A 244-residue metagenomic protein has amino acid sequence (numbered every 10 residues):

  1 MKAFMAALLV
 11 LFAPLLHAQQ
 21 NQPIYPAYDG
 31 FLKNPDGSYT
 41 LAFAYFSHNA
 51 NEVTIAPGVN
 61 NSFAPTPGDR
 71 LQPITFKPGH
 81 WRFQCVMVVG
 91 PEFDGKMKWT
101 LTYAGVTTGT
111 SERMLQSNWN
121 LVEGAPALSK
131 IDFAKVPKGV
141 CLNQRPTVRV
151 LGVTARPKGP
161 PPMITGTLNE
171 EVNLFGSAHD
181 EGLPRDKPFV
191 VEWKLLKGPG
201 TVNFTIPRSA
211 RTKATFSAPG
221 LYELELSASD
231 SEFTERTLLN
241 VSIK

Functional and structural regions predicted by a protein language model:
M1-F4: Positively charged n-region of N-terminal signal peptides that target proteins for export
L16-Q20: Boundary at the C-terminal end of the N-terminal hydrophobic targeting segment
N21-N34, Y45-S47, T54-V59, A64-D69 (+2 more regions): Extracellular/lumenal mature domains of secreted and surface-exposed proteins
T40-F43, N51: Short loop/turn motifs at secondary-structure boundaries
F76-V86, A210: Aromatic sugar-binding surface patches on proteins that engage polysaccharides or sugar-phosphate polymers
V89-G139: Ser/Thr/Pro-rich, low-complexity mucin-like regions that serve as glycosylated stalks/linkers or repetitive adhesive
